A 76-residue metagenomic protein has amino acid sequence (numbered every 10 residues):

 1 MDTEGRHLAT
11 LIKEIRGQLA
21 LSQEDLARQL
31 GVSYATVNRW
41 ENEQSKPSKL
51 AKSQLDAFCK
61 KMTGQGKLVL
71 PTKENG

Functional and structural regions predicted by a protein language model:
M1-Q18, D56: A short, Lys/Arg-rich alpha-helix, primarily the initiator
A20-N38: Short alpha-helical DNA-recognition segment
S48-V69: DNA major-groove recognition helix of helix-turn-helix/homeodomain DNA-binding modules
T72-G76: Helix-turn-helix/homeodomain-like alpha-helical modules used for DNA recognition and transcription-factor dimerization
